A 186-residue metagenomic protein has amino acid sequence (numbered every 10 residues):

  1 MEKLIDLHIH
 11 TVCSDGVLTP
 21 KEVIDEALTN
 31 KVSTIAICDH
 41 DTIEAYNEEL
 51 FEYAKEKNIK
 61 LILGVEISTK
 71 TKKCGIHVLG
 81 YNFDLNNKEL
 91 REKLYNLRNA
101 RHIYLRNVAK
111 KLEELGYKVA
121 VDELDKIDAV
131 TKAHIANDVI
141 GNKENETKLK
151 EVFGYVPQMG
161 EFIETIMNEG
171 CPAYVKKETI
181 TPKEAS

Functional and structural regions predicted by a protein language model:
M1-C74, M167-P172, K176-S186: An N-terminally biased module of ancient metal coordination in phosphate/nucleic-acid-related enzymes
E56-S186: Extended substrate/RNA-proximal surfaces in nucleic-acid metabolism proteins
